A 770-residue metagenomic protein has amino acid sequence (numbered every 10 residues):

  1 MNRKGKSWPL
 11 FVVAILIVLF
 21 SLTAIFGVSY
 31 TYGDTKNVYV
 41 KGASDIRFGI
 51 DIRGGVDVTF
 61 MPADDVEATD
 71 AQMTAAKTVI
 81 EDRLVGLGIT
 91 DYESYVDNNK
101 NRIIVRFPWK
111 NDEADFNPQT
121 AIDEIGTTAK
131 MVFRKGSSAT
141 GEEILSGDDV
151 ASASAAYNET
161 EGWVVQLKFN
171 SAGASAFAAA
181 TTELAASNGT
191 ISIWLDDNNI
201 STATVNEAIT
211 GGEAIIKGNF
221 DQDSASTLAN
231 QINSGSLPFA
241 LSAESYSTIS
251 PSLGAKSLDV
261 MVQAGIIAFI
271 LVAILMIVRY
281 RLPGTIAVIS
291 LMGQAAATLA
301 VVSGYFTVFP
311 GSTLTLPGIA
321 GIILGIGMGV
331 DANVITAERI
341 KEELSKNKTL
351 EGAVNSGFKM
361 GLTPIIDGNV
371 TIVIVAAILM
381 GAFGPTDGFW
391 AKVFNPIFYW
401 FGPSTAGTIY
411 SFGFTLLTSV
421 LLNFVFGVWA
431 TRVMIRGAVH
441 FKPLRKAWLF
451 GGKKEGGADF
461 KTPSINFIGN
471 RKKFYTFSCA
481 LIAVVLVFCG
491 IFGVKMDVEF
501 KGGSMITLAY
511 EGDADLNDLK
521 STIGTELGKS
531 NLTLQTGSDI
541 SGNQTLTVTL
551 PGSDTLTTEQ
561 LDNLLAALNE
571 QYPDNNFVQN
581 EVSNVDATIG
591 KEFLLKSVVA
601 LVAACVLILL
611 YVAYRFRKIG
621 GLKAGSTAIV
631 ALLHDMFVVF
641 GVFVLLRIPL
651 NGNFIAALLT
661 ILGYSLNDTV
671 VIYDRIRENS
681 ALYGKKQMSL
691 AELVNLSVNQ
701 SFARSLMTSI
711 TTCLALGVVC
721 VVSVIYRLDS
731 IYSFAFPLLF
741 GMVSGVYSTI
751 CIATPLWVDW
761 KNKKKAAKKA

Functional and structural regions predicted by a protein language model:
M1-A770: A structural signal for conserved, well-ordered secondary-structure elements that form binding/interaction cores
